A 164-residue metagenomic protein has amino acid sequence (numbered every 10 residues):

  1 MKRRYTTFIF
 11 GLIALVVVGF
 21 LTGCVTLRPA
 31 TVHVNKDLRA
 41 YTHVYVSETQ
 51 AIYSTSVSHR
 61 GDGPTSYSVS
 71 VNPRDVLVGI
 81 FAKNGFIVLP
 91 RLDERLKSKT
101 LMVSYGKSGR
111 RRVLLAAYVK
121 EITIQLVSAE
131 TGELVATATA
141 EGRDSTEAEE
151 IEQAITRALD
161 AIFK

Functional and structural regions predicted by a protein language model:
M1-V25: Sec-dependent bacterial lipoprotein signal peptides
I13, N35, V113-L115: Residues embedded in well-ordered secondary-structure elements
L21-N84: A structural "domain/chain start" motif
L27-A30, V71, D75-E149, Q153: Surface-exposed short loop/turn segments
Q153-K164: Short, solvent-exposed cationic patches
